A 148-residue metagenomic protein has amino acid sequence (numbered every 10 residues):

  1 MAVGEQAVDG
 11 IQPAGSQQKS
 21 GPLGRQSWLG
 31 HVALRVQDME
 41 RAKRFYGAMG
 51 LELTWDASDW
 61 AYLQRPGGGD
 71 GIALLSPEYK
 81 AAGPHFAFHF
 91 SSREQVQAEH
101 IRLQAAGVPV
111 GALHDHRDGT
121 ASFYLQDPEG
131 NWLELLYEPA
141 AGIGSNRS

Functional and structural regions predicted by a protein language model:
M1-L23, H100-S148: Vicinal oxygen chelate
P22, G71-S76: Long, continuous compositionally biased terminal/linker segments
Q26, A33-G71: Core segments of cupin and vicinal oxygen chelate
L29-Q37, Q64, E78-Q104, A121-Q126 (+1 more regions): Vicinal oxygen chelate
R65, L74-S76, Y137: Residue-level recognition of conserved beta-strand positions in structured domain cores
G69-I72, Q126-P128: Short low-complexity, flexible loop/linker segments enriched in glycine and/or proline with clustered acidic
D70-A73, P84, L133: Short beta-strand segments
S76-A81, P139-A141: A short, sequence-level motif marking secondary-structure junctions
